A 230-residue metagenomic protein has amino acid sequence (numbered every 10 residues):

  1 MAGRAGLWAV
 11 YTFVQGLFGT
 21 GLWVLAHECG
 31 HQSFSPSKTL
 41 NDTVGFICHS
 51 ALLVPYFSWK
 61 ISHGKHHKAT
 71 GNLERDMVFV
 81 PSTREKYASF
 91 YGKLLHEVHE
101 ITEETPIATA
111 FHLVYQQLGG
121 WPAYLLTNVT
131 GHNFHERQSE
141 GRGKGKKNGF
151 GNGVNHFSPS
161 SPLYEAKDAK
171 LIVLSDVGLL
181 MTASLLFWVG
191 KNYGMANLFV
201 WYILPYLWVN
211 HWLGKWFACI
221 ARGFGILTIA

Functional and structural regions predicted by a protein language model:
M1-L17, S50-L204: Non-catalytic, topology-defining segments of multipass membrane proteins
W8, T12, H27, Q32-F46: Membrane-interface motifs of alpha-helical transmembrane segments
G16, W23, P205-N210: Alpha-helical transmembrane segments of multi-pass membrane proteins
G19-K38, W59-N72, A221-F224, A230: Acidic (Asp/Glu-rich) catalytic motifs at the cytosolic membrane interface
K38-D42, V78, H132, W216: Single-residue recognition of alpha-helix boundary sites
L207-A230: Membrane-interfacial segments at transmembrane helix termini in multi-pass membrane proteins
